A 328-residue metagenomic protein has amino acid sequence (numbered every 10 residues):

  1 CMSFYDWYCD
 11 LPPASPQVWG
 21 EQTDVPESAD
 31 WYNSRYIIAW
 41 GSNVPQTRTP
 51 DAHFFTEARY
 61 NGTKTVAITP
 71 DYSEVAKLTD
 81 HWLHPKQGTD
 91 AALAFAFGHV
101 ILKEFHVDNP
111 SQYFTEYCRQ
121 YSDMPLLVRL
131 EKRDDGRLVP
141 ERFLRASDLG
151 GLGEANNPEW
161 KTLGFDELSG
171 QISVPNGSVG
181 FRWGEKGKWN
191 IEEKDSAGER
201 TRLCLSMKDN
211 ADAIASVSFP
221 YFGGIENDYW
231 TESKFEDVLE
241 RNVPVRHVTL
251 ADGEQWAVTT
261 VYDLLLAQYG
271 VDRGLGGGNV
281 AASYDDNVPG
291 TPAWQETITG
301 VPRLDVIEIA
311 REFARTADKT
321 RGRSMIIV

Functional and structural regions predicted by a protein language model:
C1-N33: Anionic-ligand anchoring segments at beta-strand to alpha-helix junctions in alpha/beta enzyme folds, i.e., glycine
S34-P45: Short acidic, glycine-rich surface-loop motifs adjacent to enzyme active sites
V44-F55: Glycine/threonine-rich flexible loop motifs
E57-T65: A short helix->loop->beta-strand "cap" motif at the edges of active sites that frequently abuts
T65, S324-I326: Hydrophobic/aromatic residues located in beta-strands of well-ordered beta-sheets within soluble catalytic
I68-E74: Short, polar loop motifs at secondary-structure junctions
A76-K77, H81-E312, K319: Long, well-ordered, tryptophan-enriched scaffold segments
